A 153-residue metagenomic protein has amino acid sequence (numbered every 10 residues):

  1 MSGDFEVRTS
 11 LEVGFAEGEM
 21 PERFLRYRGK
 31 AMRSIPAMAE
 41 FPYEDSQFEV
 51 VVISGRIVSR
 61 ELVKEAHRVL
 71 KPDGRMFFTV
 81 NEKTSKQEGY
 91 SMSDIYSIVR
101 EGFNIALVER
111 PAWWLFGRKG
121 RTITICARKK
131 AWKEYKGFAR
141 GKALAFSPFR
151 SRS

Functional and structural regions predicted by a protein language model:
M1-E6, F41-P42: Glycine-rich helix-loop-beta junction characteristic of Rossmann-like nucleotide cofactor-binding loops
F5-F24: Conserved class I S-adenosyl-L-methionine
A16, N81-K86, P111-W113: Short "lid" loop at the C-terminus of a central beta-strand within the Rossmann-like core of SAM-dependent
A39-V51: A short acidic, Gly/Pro-enriched loop at the edge of an enzyme's catalytic core that lines a small-molecule cofactor
E49-E61: A short SAM/SAH-binding and catalytic strip from SAM-dependent methyltransferases
R60-R75: A short glycine-rich, Lys/Arg-flanked "PGG" loop and its adjoining helix->strand segment in the class I
F77-E101: Conserved class I S-adenosyl-L-methionine
R110-S153: Core SAM-dependent methyltransferase catalytic element
